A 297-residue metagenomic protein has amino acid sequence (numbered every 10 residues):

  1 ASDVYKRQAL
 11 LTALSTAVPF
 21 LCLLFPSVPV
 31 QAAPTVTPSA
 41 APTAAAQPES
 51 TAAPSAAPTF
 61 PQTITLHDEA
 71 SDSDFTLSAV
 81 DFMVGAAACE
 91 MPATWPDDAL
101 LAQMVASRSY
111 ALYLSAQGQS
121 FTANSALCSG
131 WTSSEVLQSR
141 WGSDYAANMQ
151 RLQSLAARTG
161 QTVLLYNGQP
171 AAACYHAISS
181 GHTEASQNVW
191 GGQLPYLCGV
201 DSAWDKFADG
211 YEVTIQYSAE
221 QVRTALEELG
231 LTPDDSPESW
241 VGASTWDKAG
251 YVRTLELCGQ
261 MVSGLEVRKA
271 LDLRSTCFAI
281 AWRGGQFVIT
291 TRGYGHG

Functional and structural regions predicted by a protein language model:
S2, K6-G297: Conserved, single-site charged/polar hotspot
